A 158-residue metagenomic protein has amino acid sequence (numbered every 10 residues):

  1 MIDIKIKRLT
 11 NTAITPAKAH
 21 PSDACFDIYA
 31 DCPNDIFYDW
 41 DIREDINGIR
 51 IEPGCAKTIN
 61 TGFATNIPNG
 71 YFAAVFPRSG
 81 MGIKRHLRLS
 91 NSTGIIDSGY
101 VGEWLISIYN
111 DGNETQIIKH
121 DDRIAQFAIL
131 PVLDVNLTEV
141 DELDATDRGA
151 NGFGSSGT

Functional and structural regions predicted by a protein language model:
M1-T158: DUTPase catalytic domain/fold
